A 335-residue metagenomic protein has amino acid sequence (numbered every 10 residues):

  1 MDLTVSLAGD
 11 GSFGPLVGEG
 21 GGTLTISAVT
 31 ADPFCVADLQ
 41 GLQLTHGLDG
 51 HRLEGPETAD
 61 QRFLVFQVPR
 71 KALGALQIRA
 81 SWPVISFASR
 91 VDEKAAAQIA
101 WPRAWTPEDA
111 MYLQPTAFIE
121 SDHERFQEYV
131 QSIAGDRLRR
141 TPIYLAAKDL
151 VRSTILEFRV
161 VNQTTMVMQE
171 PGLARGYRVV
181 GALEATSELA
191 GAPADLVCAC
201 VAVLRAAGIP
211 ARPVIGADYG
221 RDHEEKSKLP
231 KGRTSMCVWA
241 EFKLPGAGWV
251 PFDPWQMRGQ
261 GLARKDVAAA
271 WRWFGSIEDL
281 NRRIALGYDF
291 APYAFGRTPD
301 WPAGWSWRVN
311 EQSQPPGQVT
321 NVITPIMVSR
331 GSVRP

Functional and structural regions predicted by a protein language model:
M1-R90: Intrinsically disordered, low-complexity N-terminal segments that are enriched in acidic
V17-G21, Y144-L145, Y177-L183, P230-V238: Glycine-rich, flexible loop segments associated with nucleotide phosphate handling
T30, W82-V84, A97, I215-A217 (+1 more regions): A mature extracytoplasmic/lumenal domain signature
Q40-L44, K94-A104, P254-M257: Short intrinsically disordered coil segments
V84-R90, L156, V160, A217-Y219 (+2 more regions): Short loop/turn segments at secondary-structure transitions that flank enzyme active sites
S86-A192, A199, A206-A207, T320-R334: Secondary-structure boundary elements
C198-R297: Hydrophobic/aromatic-rich core segments of domains that either
A269-P335: Alpha-helical and coiled-coil interaction segments, frequently adjacent to or embedded within charge-biased
